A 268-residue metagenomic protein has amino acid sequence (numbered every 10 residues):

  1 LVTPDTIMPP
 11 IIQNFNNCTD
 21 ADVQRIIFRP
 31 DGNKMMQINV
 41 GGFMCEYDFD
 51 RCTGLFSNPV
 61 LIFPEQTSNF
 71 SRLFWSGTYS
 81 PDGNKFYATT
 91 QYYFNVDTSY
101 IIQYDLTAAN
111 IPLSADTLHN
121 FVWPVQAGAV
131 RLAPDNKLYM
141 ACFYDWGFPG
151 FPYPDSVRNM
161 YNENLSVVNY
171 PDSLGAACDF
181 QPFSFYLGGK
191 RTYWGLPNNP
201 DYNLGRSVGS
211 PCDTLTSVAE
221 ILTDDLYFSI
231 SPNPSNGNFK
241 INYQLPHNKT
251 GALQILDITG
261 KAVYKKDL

Functional and structural regions predicted by a protein language model:
L1-F49, L55-I62, F70-S217: Beta-propeller fold recognition
L222-L268: C-terminal outer-membrane/trafficking sorting elements
